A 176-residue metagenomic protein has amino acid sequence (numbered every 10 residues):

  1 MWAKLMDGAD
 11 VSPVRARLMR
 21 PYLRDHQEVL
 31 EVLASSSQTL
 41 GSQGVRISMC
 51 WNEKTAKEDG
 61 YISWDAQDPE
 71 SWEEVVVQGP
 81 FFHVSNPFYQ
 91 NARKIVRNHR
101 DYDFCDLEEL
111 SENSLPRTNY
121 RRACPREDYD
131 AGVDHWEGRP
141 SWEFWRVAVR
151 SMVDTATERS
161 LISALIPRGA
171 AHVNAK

Functional and structural regions predicted by a protein language model:
M1-K176: Polybasic, glycine- and aromatic-enriched phosphate-binding surface used to engage nucleic acids
